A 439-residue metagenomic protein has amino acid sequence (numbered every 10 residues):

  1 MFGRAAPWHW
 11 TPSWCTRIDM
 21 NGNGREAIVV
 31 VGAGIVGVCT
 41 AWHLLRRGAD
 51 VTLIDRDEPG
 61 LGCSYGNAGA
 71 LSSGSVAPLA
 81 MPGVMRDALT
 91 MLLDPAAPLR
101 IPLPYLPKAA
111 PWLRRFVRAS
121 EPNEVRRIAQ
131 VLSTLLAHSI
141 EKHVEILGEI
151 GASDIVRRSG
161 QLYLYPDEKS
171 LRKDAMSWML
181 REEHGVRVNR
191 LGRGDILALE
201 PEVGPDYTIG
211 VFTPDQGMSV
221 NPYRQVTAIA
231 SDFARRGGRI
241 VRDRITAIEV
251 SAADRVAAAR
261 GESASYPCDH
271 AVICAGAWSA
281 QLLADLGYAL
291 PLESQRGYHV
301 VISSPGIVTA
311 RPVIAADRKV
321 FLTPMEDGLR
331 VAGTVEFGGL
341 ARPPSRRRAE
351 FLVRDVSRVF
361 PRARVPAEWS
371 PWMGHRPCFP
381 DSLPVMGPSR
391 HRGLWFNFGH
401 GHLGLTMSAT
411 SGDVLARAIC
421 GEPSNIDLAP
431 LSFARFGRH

Functional and structural regions predicted by a protein language model:
F2-I28, R46-R47: Extreme N-terminal leader/targeting segments of oxidoreductases
G24-E26, G261-H270: Core beta-strand elements of the Rossmann-like FAD/NAD(P) dinucleotide-binding domain in flavoenzyme oxidoreductases
E26-T52: N-terminal Rossmann-like FAD-binding beta1-loop-alpha1 element of flavoenzymes
R46-Y65: Glycine-rich FAD pyrophosphate-binding loop
N67-A70, S75, L79-R118, A247-V250 (+2 more regions): Active-site substrate-recognition segment that forms the wall of the catalytic cavity or substrate channel
A110-S231: Rossmann-like flavin
R193-D195, L199, V241-R255: A conserved short coil-to-beta-strand element within the FAD-binding core of flavoproteins
D317, F360-H439: C-terminal catalytic lobe of FAD-dependent flavoproteins
